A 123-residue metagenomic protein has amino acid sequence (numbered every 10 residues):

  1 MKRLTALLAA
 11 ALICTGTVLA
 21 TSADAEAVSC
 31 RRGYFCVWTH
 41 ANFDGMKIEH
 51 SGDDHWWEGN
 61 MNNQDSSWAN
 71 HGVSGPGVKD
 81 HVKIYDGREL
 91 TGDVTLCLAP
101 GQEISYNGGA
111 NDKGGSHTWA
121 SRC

Functional and structural regions predicted by a protein language model:
K2-A9, C14-T17, T21-C123: Compact beta-sheet-dominated domain cores in extracellular/mature segments
